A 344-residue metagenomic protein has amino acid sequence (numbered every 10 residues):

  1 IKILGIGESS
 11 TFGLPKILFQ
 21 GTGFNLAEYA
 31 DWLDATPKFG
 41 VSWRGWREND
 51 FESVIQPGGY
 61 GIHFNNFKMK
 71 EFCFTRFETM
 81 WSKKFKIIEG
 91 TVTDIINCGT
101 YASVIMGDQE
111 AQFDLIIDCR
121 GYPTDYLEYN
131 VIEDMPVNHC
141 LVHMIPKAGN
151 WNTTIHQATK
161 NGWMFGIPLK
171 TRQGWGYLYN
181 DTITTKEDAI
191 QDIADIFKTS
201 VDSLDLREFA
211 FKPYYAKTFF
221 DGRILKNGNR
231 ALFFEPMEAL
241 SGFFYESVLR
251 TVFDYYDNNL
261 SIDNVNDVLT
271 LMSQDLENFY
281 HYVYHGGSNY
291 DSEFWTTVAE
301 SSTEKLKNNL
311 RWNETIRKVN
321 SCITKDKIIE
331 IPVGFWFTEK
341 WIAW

Functional and structural regions predicted by a protein language model:
K2-Q56: N-terminal FAD cofactor-binding segment of flavoenzymes
T22, A111-D114, F253-D257: Short, hydrophobic alpha-helical segments
D31-S42, T91-N97, E208-K212: Short, glycine/charge-rich beta-strand/loop segments that flank catalytic centers and engage negatively charged groups
D50-E71, L169-N180: Helix-loop-beta segment of a Rossmann-like dinucleotide-binding subdomain
F72-T199, L249: Predominantly flavin-linked oxidoreductase catalytic cores and closely associated redox partners
I96-S103, F219-G222, S288-D291: A short, glycine/Asx- and small/polar-enriched loop/turn that sits immediately N-terminal to a beta-strand
K170, N180-H285: FAD/FMN-dependent oxidoreductases across multiple families
D254-W344: Long, low-complexity C-terminal extensions of enzymes
